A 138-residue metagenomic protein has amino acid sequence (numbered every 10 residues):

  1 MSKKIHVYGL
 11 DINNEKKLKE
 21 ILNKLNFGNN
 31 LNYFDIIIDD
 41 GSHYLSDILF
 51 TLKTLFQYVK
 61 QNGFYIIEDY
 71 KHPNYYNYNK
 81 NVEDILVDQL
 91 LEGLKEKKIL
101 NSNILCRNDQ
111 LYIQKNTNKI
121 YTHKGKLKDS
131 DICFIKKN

Functional and structural regions predicted by a protein language model:
M1-N138: S-adenosylmethionine/decaboxylated-SAM
